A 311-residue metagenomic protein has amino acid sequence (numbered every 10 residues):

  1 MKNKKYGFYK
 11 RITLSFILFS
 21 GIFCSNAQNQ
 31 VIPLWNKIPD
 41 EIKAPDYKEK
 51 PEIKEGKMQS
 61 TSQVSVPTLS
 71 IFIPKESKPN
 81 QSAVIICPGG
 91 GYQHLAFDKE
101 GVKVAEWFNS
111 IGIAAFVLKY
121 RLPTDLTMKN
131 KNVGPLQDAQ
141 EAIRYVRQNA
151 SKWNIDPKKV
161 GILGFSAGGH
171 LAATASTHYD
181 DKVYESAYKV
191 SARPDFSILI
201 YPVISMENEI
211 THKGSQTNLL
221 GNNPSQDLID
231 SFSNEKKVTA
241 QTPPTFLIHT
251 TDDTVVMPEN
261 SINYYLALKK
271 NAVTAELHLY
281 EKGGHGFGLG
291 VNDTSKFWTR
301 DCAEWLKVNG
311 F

Functional and structural regions predicted by a protein language model:
M1-Q30: Bacterial Sec-dependent N-terminal signal peptides
Q28-K78: N-terminal cap/lid segment of alpha/beta-hydrolase-fold proteins
P51-G56, P202-K237, P243: Mobile cap/lid helix-loop segments that gate and shape the active-site cleft of serine hydrolases
N80-G89: Short beta-strand element of the alpha/beta-hydrolase
L95-F97, K103-V104, Y120-P157, V291-F297: Catalytic nucleophile-loop/oxyanion-hole region of alpha/beta-hydrolase and closely related hydrolase-like folds
E141-T211, I229: Primarily recognizes the serine-hydrolase "nucleophile elbow" in alpha/beta-hydrolase and SGNH/GDSL folds
L247-H249, D253: Short beta-strand/loop motif that positions the catalytic acidic residue of the alpha/beta-hydrolase fold
P258, I262-F311: C-terminal catalytic histidine-bearing segment of alpha/beta-hydrolase fold enzymes
